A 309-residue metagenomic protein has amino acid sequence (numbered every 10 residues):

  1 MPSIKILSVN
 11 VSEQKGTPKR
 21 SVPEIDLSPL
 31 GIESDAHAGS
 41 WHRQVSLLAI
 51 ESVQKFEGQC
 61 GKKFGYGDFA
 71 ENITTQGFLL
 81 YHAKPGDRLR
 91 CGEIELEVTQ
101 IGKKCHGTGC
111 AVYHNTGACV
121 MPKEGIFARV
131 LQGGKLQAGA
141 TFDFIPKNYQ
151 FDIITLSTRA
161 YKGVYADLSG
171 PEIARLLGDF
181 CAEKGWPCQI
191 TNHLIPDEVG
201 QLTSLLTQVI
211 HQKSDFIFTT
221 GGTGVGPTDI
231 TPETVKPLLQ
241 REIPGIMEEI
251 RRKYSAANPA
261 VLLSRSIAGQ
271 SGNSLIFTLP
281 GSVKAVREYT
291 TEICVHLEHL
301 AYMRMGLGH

Functional and structural regions predicted by a protein language model:
M1-K103: Electropositive, beta-rich accessory/interaction domains or terminal extensions that provide binding surfaces
K62-N72, C110-G125: Short, basic/aromatic beta-hairpin or loop at an interaction surface
T74-G77, Y81-H82, G125-G134: Short alpha-helix capping/helix-loop boundary micro-motifs
G77-G109, R241-L262, S266: Mid-chain, well-packed structural core segment of small domains
G86, E93, G133-T141: Loop/turn positions that initiate beta-strands
Y149-D197: Glycine-rich phosphate/diphosphate-binding loop of Rossmann-like nucleotide-binding domains
G178-F180, G185-T220, G224-L239: N-terminal small/polar loop signature for handling phosphorylated ligands or for N-terminal nucleophile
T231-H309: Proline/glycine-rich low-complexity loops and linkers
